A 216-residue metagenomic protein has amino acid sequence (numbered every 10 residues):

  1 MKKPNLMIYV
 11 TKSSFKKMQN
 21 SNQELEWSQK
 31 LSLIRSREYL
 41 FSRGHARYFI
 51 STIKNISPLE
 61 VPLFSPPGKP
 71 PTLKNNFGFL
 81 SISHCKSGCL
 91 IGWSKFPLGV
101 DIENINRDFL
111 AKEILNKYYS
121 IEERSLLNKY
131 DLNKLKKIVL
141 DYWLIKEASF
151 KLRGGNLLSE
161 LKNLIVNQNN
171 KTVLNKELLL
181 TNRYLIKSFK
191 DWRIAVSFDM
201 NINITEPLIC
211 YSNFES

Functional and structural regions predicted by a protein language model:
M1-S216: Core catalytic alpha/beta fold that binds nucleotide/phospho-ligands
